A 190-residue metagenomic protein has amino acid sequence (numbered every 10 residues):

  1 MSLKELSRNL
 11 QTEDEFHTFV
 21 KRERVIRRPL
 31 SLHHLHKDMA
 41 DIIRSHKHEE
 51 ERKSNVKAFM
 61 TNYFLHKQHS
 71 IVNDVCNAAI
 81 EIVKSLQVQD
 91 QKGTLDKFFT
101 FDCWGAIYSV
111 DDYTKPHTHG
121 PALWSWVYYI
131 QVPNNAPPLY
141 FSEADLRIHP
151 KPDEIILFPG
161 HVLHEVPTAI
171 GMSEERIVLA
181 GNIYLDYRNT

Functional and structural regions predicted by a protein language model:
M1-D96: Non-heme Fe(II)/2-oxoglutarate
Q68, V72, H119, M172: Aromatic-acidic/polar surface patches that form glycan- and anion
Q91, K97-T168, E174-T190: Catalytic core of non-heme Fe(II) oxygenases with the double-stranded beta-helix
